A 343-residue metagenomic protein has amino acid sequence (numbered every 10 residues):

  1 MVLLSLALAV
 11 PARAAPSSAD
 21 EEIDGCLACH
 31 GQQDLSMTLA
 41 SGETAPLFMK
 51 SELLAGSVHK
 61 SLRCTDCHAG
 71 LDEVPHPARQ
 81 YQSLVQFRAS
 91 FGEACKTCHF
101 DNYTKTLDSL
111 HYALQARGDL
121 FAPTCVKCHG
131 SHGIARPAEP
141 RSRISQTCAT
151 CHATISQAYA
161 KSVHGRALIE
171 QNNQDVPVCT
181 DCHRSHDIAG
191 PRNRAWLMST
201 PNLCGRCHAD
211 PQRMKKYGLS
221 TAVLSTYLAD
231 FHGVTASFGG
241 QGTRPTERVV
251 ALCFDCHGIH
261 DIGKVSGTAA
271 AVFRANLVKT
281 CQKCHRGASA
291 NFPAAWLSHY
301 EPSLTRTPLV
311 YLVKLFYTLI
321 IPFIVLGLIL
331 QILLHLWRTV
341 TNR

Functional and structural regions predicted by a protein language model:
M1-A9: Bacterial N-terminal signal peptides
P11-R343: Short sequence/structural segments immediately N-terminal
